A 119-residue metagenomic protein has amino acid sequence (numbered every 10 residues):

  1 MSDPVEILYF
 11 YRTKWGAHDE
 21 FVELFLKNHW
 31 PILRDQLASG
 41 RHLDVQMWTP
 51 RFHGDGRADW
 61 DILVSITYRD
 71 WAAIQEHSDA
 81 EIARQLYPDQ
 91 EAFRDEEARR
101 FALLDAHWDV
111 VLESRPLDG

Functional and structural regions predicted by a protein language model:
M1-S2, L117-G119: Basic/polar N-terminal segments that are highly enriched at the extreme N-terminus, encompassing both cleavable
M1-V5, D55-A58: Short, flexible turn/loop "capping" segments at secondary-structure junctions
P4-R12, V64: Active-site-flanking beta-strand signature of metal-NTP-handling nucleotidyl enzymes and homologous cyclase-like
L8-F10, V110-S114: Short amphipathic
T13-A17, D70-A72: Short acidic-aromatic low-complexity motifs
N28, I32-L43, R57-D61, S65-V111 (+1 more regions): An amphipathic, aromatic/His-enriched active-site/gating alpha helix that lines ligand/cofactor pockets
W48-H53: Short, solvent-exposed loop/turn elements at beta->coil junctions and helix N-caps that rim active or binding pockets
